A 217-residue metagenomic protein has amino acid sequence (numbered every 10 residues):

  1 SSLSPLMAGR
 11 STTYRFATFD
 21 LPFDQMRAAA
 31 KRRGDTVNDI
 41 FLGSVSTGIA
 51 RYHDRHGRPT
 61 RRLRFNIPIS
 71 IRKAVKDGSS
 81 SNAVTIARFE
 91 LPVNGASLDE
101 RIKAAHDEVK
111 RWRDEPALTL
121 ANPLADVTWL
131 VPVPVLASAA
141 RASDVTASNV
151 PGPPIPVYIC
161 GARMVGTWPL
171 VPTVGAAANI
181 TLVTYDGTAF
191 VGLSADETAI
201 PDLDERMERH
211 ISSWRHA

Functional and structural regions predicted by a protein language model:
S1-A176, V183-T188, S194-D204, E208 (+1 more regions): Soluble acyl-CoA-dependent acyltransferase catalytic core bearing the H(X)4D motif
